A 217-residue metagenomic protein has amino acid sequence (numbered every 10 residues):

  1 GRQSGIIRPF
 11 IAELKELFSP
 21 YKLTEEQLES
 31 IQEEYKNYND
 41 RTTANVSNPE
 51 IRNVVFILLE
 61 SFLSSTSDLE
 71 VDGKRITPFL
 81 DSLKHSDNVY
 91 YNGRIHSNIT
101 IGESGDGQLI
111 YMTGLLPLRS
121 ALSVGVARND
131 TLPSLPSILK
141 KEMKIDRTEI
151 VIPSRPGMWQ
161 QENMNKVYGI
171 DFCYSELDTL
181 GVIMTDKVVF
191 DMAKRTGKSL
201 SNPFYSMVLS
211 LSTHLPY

Functional and structural regions predicted by a protein language model:
G1-A12: Transmembrane and membrane-interface helices of multi-pass, inner-membrane envelope-modifying transferases
A12-E33: Membrane-anchoring hydrophobic helices of lipid-metabolizing enzymes
E29-Y217: Solvent-exposed soluble domains appended to multi-pass membrane proteins
